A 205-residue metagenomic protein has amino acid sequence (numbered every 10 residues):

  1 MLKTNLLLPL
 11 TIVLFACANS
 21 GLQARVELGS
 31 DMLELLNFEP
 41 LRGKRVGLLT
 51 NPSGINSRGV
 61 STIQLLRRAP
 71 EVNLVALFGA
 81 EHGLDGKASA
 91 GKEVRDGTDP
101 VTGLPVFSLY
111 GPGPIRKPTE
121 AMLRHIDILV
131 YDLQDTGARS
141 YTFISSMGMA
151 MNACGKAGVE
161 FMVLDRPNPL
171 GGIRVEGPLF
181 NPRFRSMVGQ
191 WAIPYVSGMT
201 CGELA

Functional and structural regions predicted by a protein language model:
N5-A18: Bacterial N-terminal signal peptides
R25-V72: N-terminal phosphate-binding or glycine-rich loops at protein starts, especially the Walker A/P-loop of NTPases
E71-V72, K156-E160: A short helix->loop->beta-strand "cap" motif at the edges of active sites that frequently abuts
N73-H82, L164: Short internal beta-strands
G86-A90, M162-R185: Glycine-rich, charge-decorated loop segments at or immediately adjacent to ligand/cofactor-binding or catalytic sites
G91-I126, A138: Glycine-rich oxoanion-binding loops at beta->alpha junctions
D135-M147: Glycine/threonine-rich flexible loop motifs
R185-A205: Conserved anion/nucleotide-ligand pocket segment
